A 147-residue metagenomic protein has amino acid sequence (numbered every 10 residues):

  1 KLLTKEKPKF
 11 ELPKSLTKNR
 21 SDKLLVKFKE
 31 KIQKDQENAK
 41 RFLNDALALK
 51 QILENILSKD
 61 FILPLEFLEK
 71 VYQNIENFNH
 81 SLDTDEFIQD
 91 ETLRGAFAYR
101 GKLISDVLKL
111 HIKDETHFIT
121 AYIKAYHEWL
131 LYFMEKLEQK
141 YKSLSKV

Functional and structural regions predicted by a protein language model:
K1-V147: N-terminal subdomain
